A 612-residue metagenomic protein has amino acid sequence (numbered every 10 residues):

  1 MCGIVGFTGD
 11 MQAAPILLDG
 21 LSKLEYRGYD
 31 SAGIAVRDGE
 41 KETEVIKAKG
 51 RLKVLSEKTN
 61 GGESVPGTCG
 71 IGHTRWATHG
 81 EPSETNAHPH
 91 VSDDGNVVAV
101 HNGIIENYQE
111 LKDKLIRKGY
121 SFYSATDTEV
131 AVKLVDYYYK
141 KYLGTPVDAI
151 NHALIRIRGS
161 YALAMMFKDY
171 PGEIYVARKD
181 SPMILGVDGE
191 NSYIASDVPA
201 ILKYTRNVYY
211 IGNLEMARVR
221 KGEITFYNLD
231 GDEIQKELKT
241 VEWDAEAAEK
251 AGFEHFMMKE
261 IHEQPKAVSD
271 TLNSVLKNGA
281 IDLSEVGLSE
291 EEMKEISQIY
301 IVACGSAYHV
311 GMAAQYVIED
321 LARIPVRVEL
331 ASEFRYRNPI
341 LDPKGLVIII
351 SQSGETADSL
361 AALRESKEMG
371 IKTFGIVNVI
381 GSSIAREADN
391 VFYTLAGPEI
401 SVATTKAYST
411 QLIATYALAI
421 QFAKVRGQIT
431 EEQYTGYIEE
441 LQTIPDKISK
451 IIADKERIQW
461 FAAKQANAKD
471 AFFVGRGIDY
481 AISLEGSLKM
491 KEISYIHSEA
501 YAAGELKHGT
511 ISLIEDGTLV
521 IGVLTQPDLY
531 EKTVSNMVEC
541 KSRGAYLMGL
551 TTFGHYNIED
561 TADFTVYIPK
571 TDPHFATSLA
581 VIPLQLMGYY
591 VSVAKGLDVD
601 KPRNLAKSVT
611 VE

Functional and structural regions predicted by a protein language model:
M1-K250, E254, K266-S297, Y336 (+5 more regions): Conserved short alpha-helical segments that host acidic/polar catalytic motifs at enzyme active sites
F7-D10, H101, S121, Y139-L143 (+18 more regions): Hydrophobic alpha-helical scaffolding
T68, G72-T85, V275-E291, A314-I350 (+1 more regions): Glycine-rich oxoanion-binding loops at beta->alpha junctions
P89-V91, M166, Y175-V176, V208-Y209 (+13 more regions): Replace "in large, NTP-powered and nucleic-acid-processing enzymes" with "in large, NTP-powered factors and other
D127-V130, V310, A314, T410-A414 (+3 more regions): Catalytic-loop motifs flanking and including active-site residues across diverse enzymes
G231, Y546, T561, T571-E612: Generic C-terminus detector
Q264-V268, L272-Y300, N390-L519, Y530 (+1 more regions): Active-site phosphate/pyrophosphate-binding segments
K294-G436, E440-T443, L524-Y567, M587 (+1 more regions): Glycine-rich phosphate-binding loops that contact phosphosugars or nucleotide phosphates
